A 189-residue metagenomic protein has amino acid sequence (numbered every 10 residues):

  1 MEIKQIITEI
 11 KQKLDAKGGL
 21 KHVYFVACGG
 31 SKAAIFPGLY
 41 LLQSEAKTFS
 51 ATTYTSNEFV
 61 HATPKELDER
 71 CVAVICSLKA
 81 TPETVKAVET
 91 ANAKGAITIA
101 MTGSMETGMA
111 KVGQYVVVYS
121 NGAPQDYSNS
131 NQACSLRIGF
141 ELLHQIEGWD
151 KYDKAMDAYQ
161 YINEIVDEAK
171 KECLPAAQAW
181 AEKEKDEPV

Functional and structural regions predicted by a protein language model:
E2-G19, E168-K185: A short, well-structured juxtamembrane/interface segment
E2-Q5, S50-T53, I75-L78, E164-E172: Short, flexible loop segments at the rims of nucleotide/cofactor-binding pockets, characterized by
G18-Y159: Glycine-rich phosphate-binding loops that contact phosphosugars or nucleotide phosphates
G38, T48, W180, E184-V189: Acidic catalytic cores of enzymes that act on phosphate-bearing nucleotides/polynucleotides
L142-E182: Internal, active-site/partner-interface "lid" segment
